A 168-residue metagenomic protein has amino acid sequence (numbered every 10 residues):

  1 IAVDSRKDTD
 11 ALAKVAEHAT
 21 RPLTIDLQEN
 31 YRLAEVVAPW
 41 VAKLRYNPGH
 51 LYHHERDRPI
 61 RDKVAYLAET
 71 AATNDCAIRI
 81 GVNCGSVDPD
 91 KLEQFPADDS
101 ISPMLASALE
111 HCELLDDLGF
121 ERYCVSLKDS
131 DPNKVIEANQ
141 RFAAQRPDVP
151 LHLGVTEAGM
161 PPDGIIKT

Functional and structural regions predicted by a protein language model:
I1, R21-L27, L44-Y46, C76-V82 (+2 more regions): Hydrophobic faces of well-ordered beta-strands that scaffold small-molecule active sites in alpha/beta enzyme cores
V3-W40: N-terminal active-site wall of soluble small-molecule enzyme domains
T9-A16, A34, V64-A68, L105-E113 (+1 more regions): Generic structural signal for well-ordered alpha-helices, preferentially at hydrophobic/aromatic core positions
H18-R21, A38-L44, A72-T73, F142-L151: Glycine-enriched alpha-helix->loop->beta-strand junction motifs that scaffold or abut catalytic
L33, H53-I60, P161-G164: Short, charged, surface-exposed secondary-structure boundary motifs
W40-R56, G154-V155: Glycine-rich phosphate-binding active-site loops on the catalytic face of alpha/beta enzymes
P48-G119: Conserved anion-binding
N83, L92-T168: Catalytic alpha/beta core domains of metabolic enzymes, predominantly
